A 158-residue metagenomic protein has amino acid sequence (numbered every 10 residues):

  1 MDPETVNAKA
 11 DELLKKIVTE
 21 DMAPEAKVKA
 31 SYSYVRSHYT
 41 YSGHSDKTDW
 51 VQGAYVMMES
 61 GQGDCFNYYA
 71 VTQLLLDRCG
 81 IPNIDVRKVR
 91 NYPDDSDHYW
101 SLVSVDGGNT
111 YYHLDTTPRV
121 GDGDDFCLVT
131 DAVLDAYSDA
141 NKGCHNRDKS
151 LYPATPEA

Functional and structural regions predicted by a protein language model:
D2-M57: Secondary-structure boundary elements
P3, D21, Q62-C65, C127: Flexible, glycine- and charge-enriched loops at secondary-structure boundaries
P24-S31, G61-L76: Active-site nucleophilic cysteine motif
H38, S42-S45, E59, S96 (+2 more regions): Repeated polar recognition positions within modular binding domains
S42-Y55, Q62, G80-D95: Catalytic cysteine-centered active-site loop
G53-V56, S60, N109-D115: Short, well-ordered strand-loop elements centered on a beta-strand within folded domains, enriched for acidic residues
N67-D135: Hydrophobic/aromatic-rich core segments of domains that either
G123-A158: Low-complexity, Gly/Ser/Thr/Pro-rich intrinsically disordered linker/tail segments
